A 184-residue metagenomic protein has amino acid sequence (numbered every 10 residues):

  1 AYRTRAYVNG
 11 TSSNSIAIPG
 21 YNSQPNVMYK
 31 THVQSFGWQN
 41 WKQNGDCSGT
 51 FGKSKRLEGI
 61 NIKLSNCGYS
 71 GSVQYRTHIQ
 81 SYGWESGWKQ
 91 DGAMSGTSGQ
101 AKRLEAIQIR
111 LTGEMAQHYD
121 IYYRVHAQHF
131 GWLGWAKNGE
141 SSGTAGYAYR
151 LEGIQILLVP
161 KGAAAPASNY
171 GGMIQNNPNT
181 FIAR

Functional and structural regions predicted by a protein language model:
A1-N9: Beta-strand-rich modules
N9-S23: Extracellular fibronectin type III
N22-R184: Lectin-type carbohydrate-recognition ectodomains
